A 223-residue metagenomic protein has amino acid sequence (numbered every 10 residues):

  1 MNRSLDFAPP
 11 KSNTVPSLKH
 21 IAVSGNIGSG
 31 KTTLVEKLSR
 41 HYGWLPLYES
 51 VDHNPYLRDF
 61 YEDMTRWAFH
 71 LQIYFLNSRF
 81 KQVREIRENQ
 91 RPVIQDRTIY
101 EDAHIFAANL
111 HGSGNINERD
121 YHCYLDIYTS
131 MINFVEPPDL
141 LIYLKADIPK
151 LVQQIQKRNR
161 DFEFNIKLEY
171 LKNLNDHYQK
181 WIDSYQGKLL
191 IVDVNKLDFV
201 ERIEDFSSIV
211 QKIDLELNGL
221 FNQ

Functional and structural regions predicted by a protein language model:
M1-K19: Extreme N-terminal, non-catalytic leader segments that precede Walker-type/kinase nucleotide-binding cores
V23: Hydrophobic anchor at the beta1->P-loop junction of P-loop NTPases
N26: P-loop (Walker A) phosphate-binding loop of NTP-binding proteins
K31: Conserved lysine of the Walker
L34-V35: Post-Walker A alpha-helix
R40-S78: Conserved substrate/cofactor phosphate-moiety recognition/catalytic segment in nucleotide-dependent phosphotransferases
H104-H177: A glycine- and Lys/Arg-enriched "phosphate-lid" helix/loop adjacent to the NTP-binding pocket of small-molecule kinases
V152-Q223: NTP-dependent small-molecule kinase module
